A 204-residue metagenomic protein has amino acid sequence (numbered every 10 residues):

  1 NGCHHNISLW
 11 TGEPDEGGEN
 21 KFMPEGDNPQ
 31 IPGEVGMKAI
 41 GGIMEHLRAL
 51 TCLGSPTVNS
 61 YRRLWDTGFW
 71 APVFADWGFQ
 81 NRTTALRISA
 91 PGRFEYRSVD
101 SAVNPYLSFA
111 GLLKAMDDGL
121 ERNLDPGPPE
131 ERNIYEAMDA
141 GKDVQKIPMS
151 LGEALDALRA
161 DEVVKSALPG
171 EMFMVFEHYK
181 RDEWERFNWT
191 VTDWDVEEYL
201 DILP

Functional and structural regions predicted by a protein language model:
N1-E130, E136-V144: Active-site capping/gating regions of soluble enzymes
R132-P204: Acidic, glycine-enriched catalytic cores built around paired aspartates
